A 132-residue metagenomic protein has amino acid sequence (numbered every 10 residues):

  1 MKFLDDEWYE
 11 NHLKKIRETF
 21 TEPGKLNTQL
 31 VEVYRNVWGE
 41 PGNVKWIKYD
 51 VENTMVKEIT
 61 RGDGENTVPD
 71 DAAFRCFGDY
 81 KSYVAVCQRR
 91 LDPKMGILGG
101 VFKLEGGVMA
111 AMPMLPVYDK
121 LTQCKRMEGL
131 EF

Functional and structural regions predicted by a protein language model:
M1-F132: Feature captures hydrophobic
